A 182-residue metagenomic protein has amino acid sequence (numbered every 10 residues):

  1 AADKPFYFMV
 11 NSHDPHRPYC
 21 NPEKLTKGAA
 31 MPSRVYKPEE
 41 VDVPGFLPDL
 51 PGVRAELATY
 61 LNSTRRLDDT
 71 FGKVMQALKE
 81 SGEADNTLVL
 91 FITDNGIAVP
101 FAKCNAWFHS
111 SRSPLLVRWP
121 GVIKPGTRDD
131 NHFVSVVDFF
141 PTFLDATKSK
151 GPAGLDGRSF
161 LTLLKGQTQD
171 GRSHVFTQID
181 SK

Functional and structural regions predicted by a protein language model:
A2-S159: Active-site-proximal cap/lid insertion segments
D94, P120, K165, I179-S181: Residues that form or immediately flank small-molecule/cofactor binding pockets and catalytic motifs
W107-H109, Q178-K182: C-terminal, low-complexity/hydrophilic appendages and adjacent surface loops of extracellular/periplasmic anionic
K150-G151, Q169-G171: Glycine/proline-rich active-site loop of Rossmann-fold NAD(P)-dependent oxidoreductases
L161-D170: Active-site-adjacent elements of ketosynthase-type condensing enzymes
G171-T177: WW-domain-binding short linear motifs
